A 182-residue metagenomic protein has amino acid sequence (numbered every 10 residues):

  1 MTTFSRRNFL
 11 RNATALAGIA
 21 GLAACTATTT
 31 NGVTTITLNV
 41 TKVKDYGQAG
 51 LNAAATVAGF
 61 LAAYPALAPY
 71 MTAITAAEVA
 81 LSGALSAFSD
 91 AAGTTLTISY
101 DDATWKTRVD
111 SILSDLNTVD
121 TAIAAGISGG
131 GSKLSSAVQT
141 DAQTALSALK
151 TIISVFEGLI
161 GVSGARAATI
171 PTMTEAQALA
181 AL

Functional and structural regions predicted by a protein language model:
T2-L182: Cationic, hydrophobic amphipathic alpha-helical membrane-interacting segments
